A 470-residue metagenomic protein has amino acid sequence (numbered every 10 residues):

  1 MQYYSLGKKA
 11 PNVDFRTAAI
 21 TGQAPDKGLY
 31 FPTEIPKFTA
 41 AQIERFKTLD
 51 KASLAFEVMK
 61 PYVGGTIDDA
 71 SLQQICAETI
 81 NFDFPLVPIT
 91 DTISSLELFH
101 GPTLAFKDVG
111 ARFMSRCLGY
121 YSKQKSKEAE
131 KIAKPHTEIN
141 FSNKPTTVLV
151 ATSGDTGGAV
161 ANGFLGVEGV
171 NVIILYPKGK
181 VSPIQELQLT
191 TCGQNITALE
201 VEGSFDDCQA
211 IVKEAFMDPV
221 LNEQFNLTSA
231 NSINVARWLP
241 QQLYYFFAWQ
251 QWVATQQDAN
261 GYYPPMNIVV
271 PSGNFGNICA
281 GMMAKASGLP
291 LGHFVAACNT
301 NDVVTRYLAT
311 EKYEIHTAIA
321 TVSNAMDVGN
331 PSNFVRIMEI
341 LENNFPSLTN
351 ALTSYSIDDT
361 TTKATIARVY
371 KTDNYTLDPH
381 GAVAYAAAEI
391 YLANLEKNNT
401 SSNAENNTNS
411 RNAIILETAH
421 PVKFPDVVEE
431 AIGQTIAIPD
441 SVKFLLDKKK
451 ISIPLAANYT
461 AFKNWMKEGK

Functional and structural regions predicted by a protein language model:
M1-T400, A404-K470: PLP-dependent amino-acid enzyme catalytic core
